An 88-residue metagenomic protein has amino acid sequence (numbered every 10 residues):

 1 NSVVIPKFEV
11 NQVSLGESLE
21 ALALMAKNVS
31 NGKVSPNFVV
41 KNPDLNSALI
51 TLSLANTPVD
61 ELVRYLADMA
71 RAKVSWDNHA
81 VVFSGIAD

Functional and structural regions predicted by a protein language model:
N1-V59, V63, A70-D88: N-terminal export/assembly leaders
